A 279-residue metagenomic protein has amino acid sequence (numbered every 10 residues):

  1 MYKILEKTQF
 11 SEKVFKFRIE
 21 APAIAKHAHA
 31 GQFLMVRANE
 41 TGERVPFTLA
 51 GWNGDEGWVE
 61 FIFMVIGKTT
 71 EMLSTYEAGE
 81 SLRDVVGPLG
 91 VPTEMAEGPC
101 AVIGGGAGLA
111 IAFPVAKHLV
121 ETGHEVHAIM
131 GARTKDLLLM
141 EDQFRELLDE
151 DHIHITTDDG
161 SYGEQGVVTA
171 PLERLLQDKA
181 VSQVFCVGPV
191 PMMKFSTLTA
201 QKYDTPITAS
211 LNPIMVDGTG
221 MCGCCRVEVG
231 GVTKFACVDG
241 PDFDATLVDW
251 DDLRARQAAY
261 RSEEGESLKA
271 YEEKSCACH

Functional and structural regions predicted by a protein language model:
M1-E80: Ferredoxin-reductase
E6, G51, I155-T157, A209 (+1 more regions): Structural signal for conserved beta-strand scaffold positions within catalytic alpha/beta enzyme cores
V36, D84-V85, V227: A generic structural signal for residues embedded in beta-strands
N39, G87-P88, G230: Short, surface-exposed secondary-structure boundary micro-motifs
G42-G51, L89-E97, C237: Short, Lys/Arg- and Gly-enriched loop/turn segments at beta-strand edges
K68-V216: FNR/FR-type flavoprotein reductase catalytic core
I111, V190, N212-D242, E273-H279: Local cysteine-cluster metal-coordination motifs and their immediate loop/turn environment, predominantly Fe-S cluster
F235-D239, F243-H279: Short Fe-S-cluster ligation motifs
